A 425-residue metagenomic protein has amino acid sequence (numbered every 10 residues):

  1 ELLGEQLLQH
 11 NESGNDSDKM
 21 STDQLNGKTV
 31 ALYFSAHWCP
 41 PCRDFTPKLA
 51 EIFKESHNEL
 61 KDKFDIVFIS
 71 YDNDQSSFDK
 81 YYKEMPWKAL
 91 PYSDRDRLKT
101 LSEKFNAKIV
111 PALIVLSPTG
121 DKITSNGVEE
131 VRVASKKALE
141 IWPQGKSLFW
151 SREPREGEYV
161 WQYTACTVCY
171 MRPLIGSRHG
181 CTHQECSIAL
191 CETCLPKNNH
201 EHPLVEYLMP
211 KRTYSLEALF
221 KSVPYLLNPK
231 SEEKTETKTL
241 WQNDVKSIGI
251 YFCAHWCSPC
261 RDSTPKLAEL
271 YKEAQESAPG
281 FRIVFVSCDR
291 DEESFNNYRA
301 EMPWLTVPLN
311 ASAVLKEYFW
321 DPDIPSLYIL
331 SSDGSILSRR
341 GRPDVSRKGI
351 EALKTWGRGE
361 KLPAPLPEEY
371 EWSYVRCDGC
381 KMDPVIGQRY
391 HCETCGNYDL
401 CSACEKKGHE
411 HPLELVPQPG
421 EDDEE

Functional and structural regions predicted by a protein language model:
L2-V30, K221-I248: A short beta-strand-turn-helix
K28, F34-K54, F252-E269: Conserved redox-active cysteine motifs that mediate thiol-disulfide chemistry, especially di-cysteine Cys-X(1-2)-Cys
T46-Y81, R97-L98, T264-Y298, V314-L315: Structural microenvironment flanking redox-active thiols in thiol-disulfide oxidoreductases
Y71-P111, T119, C288-D323: Thioredoxin-like thiol-disulfide oxidoreductase module
Y92, K104-L148, D321-K361: Non-catalytic, surface beta->alpha helical segment in thiol-disulfide oxidoreductase systems
C166-C169, C181-H183, C191, C377-C380 (+2 more regions): Short cysteine-rich clusters marking metal-coordination/redox-active sites
P173-Q184, P384-C395: Canonical RING-type zinc finger of E3 ubiquitin-protein ligases
A189-Y214, G387, D399-E425: Cys/His-rich, Zn2+-coordinating zinc-finger modules
